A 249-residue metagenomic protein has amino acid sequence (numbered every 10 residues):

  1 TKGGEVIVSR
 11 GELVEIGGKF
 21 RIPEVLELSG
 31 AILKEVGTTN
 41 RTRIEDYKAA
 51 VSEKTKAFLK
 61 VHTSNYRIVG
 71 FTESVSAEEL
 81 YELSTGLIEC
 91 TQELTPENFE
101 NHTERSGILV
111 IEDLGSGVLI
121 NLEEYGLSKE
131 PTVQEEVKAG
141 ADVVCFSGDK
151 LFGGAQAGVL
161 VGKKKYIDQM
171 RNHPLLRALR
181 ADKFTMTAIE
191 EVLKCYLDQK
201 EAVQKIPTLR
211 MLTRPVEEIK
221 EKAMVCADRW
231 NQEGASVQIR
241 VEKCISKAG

Functional and structural regions predicted by a protein language model:
T1-Y196, N231: Conserved PLP-enzyme active-site core in the AAT-like
S147, Q204, Q238-E242: Short, conserved beta-strand edge motifs with alternating hydrophobic and charged residues
I167-M170, Q199-V203, V237: Short, structured loop/turn "capping" segments at alpha-beta junctions
Y196-C226: Structural signature of PLP-dependent enzymes
A227-G249: Catalytic-core signal marking the mid-to-C-terminal active-site face
